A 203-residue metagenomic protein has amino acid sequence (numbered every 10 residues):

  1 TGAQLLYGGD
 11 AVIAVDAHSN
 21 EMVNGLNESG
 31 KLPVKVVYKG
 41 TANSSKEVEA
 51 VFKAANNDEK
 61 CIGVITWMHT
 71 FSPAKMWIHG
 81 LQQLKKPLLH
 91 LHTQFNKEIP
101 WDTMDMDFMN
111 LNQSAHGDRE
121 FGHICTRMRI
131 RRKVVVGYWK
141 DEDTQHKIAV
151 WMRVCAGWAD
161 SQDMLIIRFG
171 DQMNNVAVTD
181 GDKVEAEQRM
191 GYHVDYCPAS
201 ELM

Functional and structural regions predicted by a protein language model:
T1-M203: Metallocofactor- and cofactor-centric catalytic cores in central/energy metabolism, strongly enriched
